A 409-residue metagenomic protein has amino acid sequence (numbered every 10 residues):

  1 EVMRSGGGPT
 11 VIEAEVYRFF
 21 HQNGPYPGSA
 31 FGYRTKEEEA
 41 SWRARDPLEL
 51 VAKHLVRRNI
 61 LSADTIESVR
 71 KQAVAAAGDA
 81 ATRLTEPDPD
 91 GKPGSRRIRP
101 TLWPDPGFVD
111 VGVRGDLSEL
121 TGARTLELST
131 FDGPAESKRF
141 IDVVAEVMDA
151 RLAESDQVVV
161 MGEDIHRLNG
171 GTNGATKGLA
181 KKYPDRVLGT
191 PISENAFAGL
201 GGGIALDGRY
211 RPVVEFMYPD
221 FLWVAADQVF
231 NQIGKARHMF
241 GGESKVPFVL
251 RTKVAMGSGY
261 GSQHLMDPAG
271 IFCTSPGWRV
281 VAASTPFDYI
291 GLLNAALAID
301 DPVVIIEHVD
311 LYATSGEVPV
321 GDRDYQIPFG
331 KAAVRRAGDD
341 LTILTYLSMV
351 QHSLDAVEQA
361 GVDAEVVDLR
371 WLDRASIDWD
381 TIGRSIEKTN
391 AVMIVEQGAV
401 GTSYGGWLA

Functional and structural regions predicted by a protein language model:
E1-T82, E86, D90-G91, G174 (+3 more regions): Thiamine diphosphate
R45, I60-A63, E67, K92 (+5 more regions): Low-complexity, intrinsically disordered regions enriched in charged/polar residues
K71, A75-T125: Terminal amphipathic helices with adjacent charged low-complexity linkers/tails
T101, D105-P302, I306, D310-L311 (+1 more regions): Thiamine diphosphate
